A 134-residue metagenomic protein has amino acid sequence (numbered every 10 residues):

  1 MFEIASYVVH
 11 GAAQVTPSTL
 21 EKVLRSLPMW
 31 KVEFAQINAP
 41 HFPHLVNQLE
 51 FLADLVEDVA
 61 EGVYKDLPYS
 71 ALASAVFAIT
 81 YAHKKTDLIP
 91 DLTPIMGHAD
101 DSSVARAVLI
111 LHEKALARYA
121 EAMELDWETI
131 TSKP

Functional and structural regions predicted by a protein language model:
M1-S74, R106-P134: Terminal, membrane-proximal amphipathic helices and intrinsically disordered targeting/regulatory segments
Y69, A73, F77-A105: Membrane-inserting effector segments that mediate pore formation, membrane fusion, or transient membrane insertion
